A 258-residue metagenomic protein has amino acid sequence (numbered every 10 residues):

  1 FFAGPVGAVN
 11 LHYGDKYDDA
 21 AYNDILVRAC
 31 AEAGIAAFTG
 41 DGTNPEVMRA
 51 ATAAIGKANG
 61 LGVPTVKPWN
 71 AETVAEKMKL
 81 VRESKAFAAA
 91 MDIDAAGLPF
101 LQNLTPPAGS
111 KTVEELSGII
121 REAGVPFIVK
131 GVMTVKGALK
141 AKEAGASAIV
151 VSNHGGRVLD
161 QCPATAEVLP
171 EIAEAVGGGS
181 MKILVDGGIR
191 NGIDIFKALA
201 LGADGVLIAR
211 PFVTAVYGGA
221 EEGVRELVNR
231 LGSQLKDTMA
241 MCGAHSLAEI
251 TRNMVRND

Functional and structural regions predicted by a protein language model:
F1-L139, E143, G155-V158: Active-site entrance/lid segments in N-terminal catalytic domains of soluble metabolic enzymes
A21, I25, E72, E76 (+7 more regions): Conserved active-site and cofactor/substrate-binding residues in soluble primary-metabolism enzymes
I35-A36, F87, S147, D204 (+1 more regions): Short acidic/polar active-site loop segments enriched in Thr and Asp
A88-A95, A148-S152, V206-R210: Non-cysteine beta-strand/loop elements that form the S-adenosyl-L-methionine
G109-E122, P163-G177: Short loop-to-alpha-helix "cap/lid" segments that border enzyme active sites across diverse enzyme classes
V132, G137-V176: Catalytic core of soluble alpha/beta enzymes
E167-D258: Alpha/beta catalytic cores of nucleotide-metabolism and tRNA/nucleoside-modifying enzymes
